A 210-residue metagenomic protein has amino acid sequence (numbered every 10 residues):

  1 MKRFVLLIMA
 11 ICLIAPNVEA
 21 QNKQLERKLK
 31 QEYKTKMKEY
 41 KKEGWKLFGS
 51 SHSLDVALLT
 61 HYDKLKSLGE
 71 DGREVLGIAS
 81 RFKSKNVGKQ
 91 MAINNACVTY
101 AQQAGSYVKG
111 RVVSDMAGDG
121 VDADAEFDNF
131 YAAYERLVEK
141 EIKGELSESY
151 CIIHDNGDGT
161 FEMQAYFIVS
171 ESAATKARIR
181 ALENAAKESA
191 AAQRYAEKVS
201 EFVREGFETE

Functional and structural regions predicted by a protein language model:
F4-L13: Sec-dependent N-terminal signal peptides
A15-N17: N-terminal signal peptide c-region/cleavage motif recognized by signal peptidases
A20-E210: Domain-level marker for long, solvent-exposed, non-transmembrane regions
